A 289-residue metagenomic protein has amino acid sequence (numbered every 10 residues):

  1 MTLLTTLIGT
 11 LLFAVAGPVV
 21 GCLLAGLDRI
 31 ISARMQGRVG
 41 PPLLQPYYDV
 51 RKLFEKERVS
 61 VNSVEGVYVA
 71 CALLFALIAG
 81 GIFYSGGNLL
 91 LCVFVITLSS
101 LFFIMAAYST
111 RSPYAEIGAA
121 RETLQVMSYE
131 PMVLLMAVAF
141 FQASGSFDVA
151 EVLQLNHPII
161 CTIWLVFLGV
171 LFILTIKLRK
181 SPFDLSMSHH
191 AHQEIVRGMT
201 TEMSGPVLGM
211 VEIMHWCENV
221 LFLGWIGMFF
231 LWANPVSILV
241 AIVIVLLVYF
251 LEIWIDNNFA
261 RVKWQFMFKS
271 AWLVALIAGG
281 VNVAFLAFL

Functional and structural regions predicted by a protein language model:
M1-L289: Alpha-helical transmembrane segments of multi-pass membrane proteins predominantly involved in bioenergetics
